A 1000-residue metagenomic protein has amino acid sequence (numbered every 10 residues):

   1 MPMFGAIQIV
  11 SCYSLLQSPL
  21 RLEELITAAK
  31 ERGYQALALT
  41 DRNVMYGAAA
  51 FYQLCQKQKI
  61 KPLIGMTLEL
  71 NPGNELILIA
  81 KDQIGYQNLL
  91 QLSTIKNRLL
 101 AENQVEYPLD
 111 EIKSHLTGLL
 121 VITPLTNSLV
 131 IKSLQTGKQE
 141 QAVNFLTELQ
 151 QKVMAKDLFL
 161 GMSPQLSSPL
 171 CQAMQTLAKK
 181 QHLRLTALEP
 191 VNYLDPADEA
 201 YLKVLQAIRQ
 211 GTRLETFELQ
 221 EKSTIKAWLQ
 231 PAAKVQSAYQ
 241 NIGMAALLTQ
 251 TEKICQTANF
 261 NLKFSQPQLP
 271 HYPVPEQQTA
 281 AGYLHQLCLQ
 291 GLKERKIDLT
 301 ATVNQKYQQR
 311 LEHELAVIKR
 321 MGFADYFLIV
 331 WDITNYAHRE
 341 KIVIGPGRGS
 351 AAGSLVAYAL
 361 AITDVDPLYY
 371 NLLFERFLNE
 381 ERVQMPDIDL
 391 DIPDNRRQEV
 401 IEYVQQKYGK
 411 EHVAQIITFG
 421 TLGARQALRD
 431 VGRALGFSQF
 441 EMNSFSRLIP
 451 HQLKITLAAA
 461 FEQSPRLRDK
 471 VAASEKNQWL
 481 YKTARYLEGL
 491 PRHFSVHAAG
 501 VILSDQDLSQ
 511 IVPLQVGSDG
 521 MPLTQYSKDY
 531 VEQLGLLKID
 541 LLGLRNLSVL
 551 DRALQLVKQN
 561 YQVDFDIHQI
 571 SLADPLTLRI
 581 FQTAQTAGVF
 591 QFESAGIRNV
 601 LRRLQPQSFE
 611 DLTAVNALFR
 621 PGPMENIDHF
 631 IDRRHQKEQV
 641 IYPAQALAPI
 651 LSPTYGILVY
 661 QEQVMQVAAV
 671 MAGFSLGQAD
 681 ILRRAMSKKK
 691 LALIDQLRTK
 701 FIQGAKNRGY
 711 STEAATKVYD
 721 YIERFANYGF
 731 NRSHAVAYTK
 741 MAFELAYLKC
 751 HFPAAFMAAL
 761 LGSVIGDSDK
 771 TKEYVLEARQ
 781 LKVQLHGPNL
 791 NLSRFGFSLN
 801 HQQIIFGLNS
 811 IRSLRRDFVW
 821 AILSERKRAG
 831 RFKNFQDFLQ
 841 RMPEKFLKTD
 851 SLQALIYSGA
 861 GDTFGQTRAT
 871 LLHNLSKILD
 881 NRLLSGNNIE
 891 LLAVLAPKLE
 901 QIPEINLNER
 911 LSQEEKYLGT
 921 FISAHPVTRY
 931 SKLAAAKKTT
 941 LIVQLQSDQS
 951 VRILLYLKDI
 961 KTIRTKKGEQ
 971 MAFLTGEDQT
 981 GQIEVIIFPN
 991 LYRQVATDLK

Functional and structural regions predicted by a protein language model:
P2-S11, L25-A36, L63, L68-L160 (+8 more regions): Conserved active-site carboxylates
G5, A36-L39, C55, Y193 (+1 more regions): Noncatalytic, beta-rich nucleic-acid-contacting surfaces in large DNA/RNA-processing enzymes
S11-I26, A38-T40, V44, V330 (+2 more regions): N-terminal catalytic cores of NTP/NDP-binding nucleotidyl/phosphoryl-transfer enzymes
N43, E69, N192: Catalytic metal-binding/acid-base residues of hydrolase active sites
V44-L54, S168-Q172: Active-site-adjacent beta->alpha loops and helix N-cap segments on the catalytic face of soluble alpha/beta enzymes
Q53-C55, T136-K138, A200-L205, A361-T363 (+1 more regions): Short secondary-structure boundary/capping segments
Q58-K59, E148-L158, L177-A187, F437 (+2 more regions): Structural alpha-beta junctions
